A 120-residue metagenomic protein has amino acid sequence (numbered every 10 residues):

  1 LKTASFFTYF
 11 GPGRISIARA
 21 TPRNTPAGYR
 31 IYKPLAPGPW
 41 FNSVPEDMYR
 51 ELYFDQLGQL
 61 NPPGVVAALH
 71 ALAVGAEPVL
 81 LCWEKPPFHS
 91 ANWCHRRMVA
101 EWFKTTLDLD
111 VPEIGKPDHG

Functional and structural regions predicted by a protein language model:
L1-G120: Residues lining hydrophobic/aromatic ligand-binding pockets adjacent to catalytic sites
